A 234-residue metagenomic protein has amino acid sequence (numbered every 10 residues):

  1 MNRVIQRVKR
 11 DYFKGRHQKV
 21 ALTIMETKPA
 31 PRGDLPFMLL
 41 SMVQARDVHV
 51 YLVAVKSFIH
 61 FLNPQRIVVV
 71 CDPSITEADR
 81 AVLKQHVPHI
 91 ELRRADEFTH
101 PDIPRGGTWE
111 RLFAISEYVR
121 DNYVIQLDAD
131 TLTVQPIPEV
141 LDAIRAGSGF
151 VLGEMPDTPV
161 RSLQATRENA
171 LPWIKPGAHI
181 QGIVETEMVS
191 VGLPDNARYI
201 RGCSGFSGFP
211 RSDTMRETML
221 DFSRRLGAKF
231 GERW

Functional and structural regions predicted by a protein language model:
M1-V53: N-proximal low-complexity "stem/linker" segments adjacent to membrane-targeting elements
S57-Q65: Short, acidic, metal-binding catalytic loop of nucleotide-sugar glycosyltransferases
R66-S74, L152-E154: Short internal beta-strands
T76-D121: Active-site-proximal specificity loops/subdomain of glycosyltransferases
V124: Short aromatic/hydrophobic "clamp" motif used to bind/position activated sugar donors
D128-L132: The conserved acidic donor/metal-binding loop of glycosyltransferases
T133-P172: Conserved donor-nucleotide/metal-binding helix-loop-beta segment in metal-dependent transferases, i.e., the alpha-helix
K175-W234: Catalytic core and acceptor-binding pocket of nucleotide-sugar-dependent glycosyltransferases
